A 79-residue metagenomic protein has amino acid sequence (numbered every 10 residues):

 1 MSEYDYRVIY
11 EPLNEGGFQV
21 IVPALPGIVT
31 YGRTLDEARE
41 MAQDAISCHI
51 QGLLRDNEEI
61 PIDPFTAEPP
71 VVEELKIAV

Functional and structural regions predicted by a protein language model:
M1-Y6, E40-V79: Short, charged, surface-exposed hinge/linker loops at domain edges that act as mobile lids or interdomain connectors
Y4-Y6, Y10, Y31: Sequence-level detector for tyrosine residue identity
Y10-L25: Short aromatic-glycine-(Arg/Gly/Cys) micro-motifs in beta-strand/loop hairpins
V22, G32, I50: Short, flexible helix/strand-to-coil boundary loops that buttress conserved ligand/catalytic motifs in alpha/beta
P26-D36: A short, exposed loop/beta-hairpin motif centered on an aromatic-Gly-Thr core
